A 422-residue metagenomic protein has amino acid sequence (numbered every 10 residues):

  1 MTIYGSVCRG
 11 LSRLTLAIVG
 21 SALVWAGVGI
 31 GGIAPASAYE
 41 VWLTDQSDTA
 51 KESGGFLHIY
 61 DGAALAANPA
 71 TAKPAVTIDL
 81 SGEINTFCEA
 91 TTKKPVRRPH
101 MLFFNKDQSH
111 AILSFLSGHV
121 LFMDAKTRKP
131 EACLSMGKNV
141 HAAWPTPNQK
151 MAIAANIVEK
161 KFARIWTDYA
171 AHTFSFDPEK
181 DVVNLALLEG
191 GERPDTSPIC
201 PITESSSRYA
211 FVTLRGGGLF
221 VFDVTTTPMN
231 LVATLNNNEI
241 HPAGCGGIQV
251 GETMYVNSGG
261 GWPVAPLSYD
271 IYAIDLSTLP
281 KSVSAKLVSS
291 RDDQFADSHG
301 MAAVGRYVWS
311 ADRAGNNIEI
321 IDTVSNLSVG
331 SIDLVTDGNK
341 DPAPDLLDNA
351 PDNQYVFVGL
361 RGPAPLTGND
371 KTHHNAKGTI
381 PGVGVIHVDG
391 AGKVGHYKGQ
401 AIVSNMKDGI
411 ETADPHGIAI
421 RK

Functional and structural regions predicted by a protein language model:
P35-A66, A72: An edge-strand/N-cap motif at the start of beta-rich repeat modules
V41-K51, F104-K106, I112-L116, T146-P147 (+7 more regions): Conserved beta-strand positions in repeat-built beta-propeller and related beta-rich domains
K51-I59, K160-I165, G218-F222, P263-A273 (+3 more regions): Structural motif
A63-L65, D124-R128, T167-A170, V224-T227 (+3 more regions): Short loop/turn segments that connect beta-strands within beta-propeller blades
N68-C88, E131-S135, T173-E189, N230-N237 (+4 more regions): Beta-propeller fold detector
G82-K106, G137-N148, N184-Y209, N237-W262 (+3 more regions): Beta-rich, blade/repeat-based domains predominating in secreted/periplasmic proteins but also intracellular
K150-L279: Solenoidal tandem-repeat scaffolds enriched in leucines and small polar residues
R361-A364, K371-K422: Blade-level signature of beta-propeller repeat domains, shared across WD40, Kelch, NHL, RCC1 and BNR/Asp-box propellers
